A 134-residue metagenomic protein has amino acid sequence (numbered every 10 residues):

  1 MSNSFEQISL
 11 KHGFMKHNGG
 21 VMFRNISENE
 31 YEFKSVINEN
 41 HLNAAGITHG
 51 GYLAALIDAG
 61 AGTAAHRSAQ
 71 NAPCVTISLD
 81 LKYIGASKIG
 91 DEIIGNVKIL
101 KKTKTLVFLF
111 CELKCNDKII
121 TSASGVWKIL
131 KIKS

Functional and structural regions predicted by a protein language model:
M1-S134: Terminal targeting signals and extreme-terminal segments of soluble enzymes
